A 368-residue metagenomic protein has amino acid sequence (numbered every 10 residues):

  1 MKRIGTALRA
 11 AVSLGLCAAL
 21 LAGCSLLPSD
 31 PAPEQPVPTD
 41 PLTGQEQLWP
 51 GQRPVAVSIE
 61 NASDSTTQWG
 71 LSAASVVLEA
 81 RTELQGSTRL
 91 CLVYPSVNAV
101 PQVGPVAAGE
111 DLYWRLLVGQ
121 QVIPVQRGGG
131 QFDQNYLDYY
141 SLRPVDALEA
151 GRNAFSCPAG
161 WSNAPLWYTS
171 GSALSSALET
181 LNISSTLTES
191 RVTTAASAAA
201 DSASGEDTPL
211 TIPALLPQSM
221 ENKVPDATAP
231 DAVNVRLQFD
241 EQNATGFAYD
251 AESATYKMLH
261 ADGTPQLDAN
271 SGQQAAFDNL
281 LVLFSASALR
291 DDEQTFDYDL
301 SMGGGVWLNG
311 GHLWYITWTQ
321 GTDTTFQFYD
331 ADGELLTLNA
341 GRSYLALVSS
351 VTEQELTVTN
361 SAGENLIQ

Functional and structural regions predicted by a protein language model:
M1, A18: DNA replication initiation on ssDNA origins
K2-V12: Bacterial N-terminal signal peptides that target proteins for export
L20-G23: C-terminal motif of bacterial Sec signal peptides marking the signal peptidase cleavage site
S25-P28: Bacterial signal peptide processing site
P31-L78, L84-Q368: A surface/extracellular/periplasmic glyco- and lipid-processing/surface-interacting theme
